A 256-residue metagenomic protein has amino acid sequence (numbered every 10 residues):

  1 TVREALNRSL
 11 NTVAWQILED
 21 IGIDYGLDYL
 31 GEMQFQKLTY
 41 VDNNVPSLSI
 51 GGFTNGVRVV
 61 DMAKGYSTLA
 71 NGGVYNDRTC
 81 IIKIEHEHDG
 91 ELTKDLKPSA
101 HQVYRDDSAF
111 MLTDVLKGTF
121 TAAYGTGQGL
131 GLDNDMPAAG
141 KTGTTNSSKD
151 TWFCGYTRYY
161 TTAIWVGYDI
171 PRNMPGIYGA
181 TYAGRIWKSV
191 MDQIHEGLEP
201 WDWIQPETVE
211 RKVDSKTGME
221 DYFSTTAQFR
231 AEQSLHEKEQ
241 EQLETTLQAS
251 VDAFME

Functional and structural regions predicted by a protein language model:
T1-Q36, N43-N71, V115-G118: Active-site-adjacent helix/loop patches that line small-molecule binding or acyl-intermediate pockets
E4-N7, N55-H236, Q240-M255: A penicillin-recognizing enzyme superfamily signal
L38-N43, Q128-L130: Short helix/loop segment immediately N-terminal to the Walker
